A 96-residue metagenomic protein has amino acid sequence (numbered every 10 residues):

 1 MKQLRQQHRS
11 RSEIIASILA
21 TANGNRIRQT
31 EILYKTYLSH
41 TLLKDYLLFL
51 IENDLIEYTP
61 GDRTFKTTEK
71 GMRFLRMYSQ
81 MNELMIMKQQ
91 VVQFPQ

Functional and structural regions predicted by a protein language model:
M1-A16: Short alpha-helical segments that sit at the start of domains
K2-Q3, S79-Q96: Amphipathic alpha-helical dimerization/coiled-coil segments that flank or bridge DNA-binding/regulatory modules
S12-I27: Short amphipathic alpha-helical interface segments
R26-K35: Short acidic, hydrophobic short linear motifs in intrinsically disordered regions
Y37-E52: Short amphipathic alpha-helical interaction segments
I51-P60: A short, conserved structural fragment
R63-Y78: Basic, amphipathic "hinge/linker" alpha-helix immediately C-terminal to the N-terminal HTH DNA-binding motif
